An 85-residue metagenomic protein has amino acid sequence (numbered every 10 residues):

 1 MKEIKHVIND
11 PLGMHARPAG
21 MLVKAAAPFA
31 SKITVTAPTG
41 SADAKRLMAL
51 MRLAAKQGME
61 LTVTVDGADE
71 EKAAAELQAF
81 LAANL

Functional and structural regions predicted by a protein language model:
M1-D10: Short amphipathic
M1-K2, V23-S31, M59, A74 (+1 more regions): Short charge-dense sequence patches
N9-Q57, V65: Compact, glycine-rich, soluble single-domain proteins
M51-L85: C-terminal structural segments of small proteins and small subunits
